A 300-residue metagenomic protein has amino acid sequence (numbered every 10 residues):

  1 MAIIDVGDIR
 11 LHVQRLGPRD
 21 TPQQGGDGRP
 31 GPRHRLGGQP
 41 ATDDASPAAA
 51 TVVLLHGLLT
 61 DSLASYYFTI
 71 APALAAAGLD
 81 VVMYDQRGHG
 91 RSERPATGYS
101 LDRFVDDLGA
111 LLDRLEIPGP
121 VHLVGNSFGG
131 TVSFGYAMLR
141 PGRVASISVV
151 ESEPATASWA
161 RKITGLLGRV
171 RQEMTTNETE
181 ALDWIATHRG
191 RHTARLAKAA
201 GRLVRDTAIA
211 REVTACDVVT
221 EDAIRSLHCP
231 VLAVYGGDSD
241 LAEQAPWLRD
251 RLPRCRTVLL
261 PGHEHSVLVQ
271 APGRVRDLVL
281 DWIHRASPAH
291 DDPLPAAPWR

Functional and structural regions predicted by a protein language model:
R10-R91: Conserved HGGG/HGGXW glycine-rich cap/lid loop of the alpha/beta-hydrolase fold
L54-L58, S127, G236: Glycine-rich His-Gly loop
P72, A76, D80-V124, D277: Active-site loop/oxyanion-hole signature of alpha/beta-hydrolase fold enzymes
G125, G129, S133: Gly/Ala-rich beta-loop-alpha elbow adjacent to hydrolase catalytic centers
F134, M138-L139, A145-T176: Flexible "cap/lid" loop of the alpha/beta hydrolase fold
S158-T164, Q172-S226: Conserved alpha/beta-hydrolase catalytic His-Asp/Glu region
V231-H263: Conserved loop-alpha-helix segment in the C-terminal half of the alpha/beta-hydrolase fold that carries the catalytic
H263-P272, R276: Catalytic histidine-centered segment of alpha/beta-hydrolase-like enzymes
